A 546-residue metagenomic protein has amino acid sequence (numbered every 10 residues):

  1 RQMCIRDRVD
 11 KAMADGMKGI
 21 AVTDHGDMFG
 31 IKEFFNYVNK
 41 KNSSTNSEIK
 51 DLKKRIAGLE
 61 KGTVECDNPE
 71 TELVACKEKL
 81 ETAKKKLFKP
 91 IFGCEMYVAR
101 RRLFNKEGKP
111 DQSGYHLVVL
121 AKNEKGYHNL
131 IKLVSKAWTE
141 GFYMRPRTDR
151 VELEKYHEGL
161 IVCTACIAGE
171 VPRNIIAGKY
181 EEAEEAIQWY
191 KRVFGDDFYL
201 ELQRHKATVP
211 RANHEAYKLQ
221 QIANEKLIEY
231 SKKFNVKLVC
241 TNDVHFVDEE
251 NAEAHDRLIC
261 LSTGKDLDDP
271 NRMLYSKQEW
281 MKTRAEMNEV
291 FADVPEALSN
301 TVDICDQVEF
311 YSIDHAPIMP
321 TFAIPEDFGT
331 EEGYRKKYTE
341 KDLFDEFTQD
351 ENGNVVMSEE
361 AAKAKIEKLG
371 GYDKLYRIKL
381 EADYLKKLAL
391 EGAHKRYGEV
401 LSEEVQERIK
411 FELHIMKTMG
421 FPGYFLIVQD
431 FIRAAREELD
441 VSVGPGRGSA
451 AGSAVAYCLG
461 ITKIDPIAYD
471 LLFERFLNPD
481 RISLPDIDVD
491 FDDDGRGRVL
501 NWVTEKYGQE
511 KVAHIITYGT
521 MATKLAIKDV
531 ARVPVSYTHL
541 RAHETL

Functional and structural regions predicted by a protein language model:
Q2-R541: Phosphodiester-processing cores and adjacent nucleic acid-binding clamps
A542-L546: A short, hydrophobic C-terminal helix/tail in secreted or cell-surface proteins
